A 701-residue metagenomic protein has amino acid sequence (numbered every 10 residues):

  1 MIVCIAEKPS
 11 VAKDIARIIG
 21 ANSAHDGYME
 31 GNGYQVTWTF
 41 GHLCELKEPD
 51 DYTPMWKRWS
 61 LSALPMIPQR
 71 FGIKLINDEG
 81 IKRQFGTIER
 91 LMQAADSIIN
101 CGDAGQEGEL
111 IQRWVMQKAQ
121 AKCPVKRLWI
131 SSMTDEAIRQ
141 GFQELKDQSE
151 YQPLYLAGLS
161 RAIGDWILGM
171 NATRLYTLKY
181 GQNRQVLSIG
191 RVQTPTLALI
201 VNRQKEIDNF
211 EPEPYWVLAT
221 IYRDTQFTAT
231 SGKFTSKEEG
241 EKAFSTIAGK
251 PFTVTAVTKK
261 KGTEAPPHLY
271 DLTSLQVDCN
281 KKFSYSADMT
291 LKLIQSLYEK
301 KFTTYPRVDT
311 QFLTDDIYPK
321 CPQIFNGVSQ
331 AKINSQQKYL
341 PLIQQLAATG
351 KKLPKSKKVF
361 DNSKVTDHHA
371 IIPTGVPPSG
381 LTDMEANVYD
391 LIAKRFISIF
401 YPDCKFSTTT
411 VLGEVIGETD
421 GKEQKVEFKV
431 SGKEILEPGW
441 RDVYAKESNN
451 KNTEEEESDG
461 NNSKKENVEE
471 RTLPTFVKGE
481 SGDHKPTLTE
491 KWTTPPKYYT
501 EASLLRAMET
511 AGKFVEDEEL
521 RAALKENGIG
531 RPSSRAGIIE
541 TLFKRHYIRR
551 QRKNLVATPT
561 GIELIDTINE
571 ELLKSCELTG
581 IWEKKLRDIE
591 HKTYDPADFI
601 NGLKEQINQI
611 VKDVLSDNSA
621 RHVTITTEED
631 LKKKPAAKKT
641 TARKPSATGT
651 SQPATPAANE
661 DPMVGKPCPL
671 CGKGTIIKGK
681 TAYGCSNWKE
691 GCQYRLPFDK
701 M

Functional and structural regions predicted by a protein language model:
M1-A162, W166, M170, K451-N452 (+1 more regions): Intrinsically disordered, low-complexity regulatory segments
I2-V3, K118, T173, N209 (+2 more regions): Basic, low-complexity terminal or inter-domain segments flanking catalytic cores
P49, S97-I99, T225-F244, P662 (+2 more regions): OB-fold/S1-family RNA-binding modules
F71-I98, L199-I200, D278-C279, L391-I397 (+1 more regions): Phosphate-interacting basic helix/loop segments used at nucleotide- and nucleic-acid interfaces
G80, G86, Q93, D135-W216 (+2 more regions): C-terminal or mid-to-C-terminal helical accessory/interaction module adjacent to the motor/catalytic core
K237-Y270, Q276: Metal- or metallocofactor-binding catalytic centers and their adjacent structured scaffolds across diverse enzyme
K282-S286: A conserved hydrophobic secondary-structure block that centers on an alpha-helix together with its immediately flanking
